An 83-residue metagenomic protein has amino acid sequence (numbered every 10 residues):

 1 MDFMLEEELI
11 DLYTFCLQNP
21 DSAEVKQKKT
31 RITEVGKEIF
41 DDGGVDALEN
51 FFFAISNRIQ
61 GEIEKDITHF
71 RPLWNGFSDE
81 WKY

Functional and structural regions predicted by a protein language model:
M1-Y13, V25-R31: Short amphipathic alpha-helical heptad-repeat segments
D2-F3, T30, D41, Q60-E64 (+1 more regions): Alpha-helical interaction segments
F3-E8, D46, G61, F77: Exposed, low-complexity/repetitive linear segments and helix-based recognition motifs, biased toward charged/polar
T14-K26, V45: Charged, low-complexity interaction regions
A23-E34, N50-F53: Short, charged, amphipathic alpha-helical segments
E34-N50: Amphipathic alpha-helical coiled-coil segments
N50-Y83: Amphipathic alpha-helical binding modules
